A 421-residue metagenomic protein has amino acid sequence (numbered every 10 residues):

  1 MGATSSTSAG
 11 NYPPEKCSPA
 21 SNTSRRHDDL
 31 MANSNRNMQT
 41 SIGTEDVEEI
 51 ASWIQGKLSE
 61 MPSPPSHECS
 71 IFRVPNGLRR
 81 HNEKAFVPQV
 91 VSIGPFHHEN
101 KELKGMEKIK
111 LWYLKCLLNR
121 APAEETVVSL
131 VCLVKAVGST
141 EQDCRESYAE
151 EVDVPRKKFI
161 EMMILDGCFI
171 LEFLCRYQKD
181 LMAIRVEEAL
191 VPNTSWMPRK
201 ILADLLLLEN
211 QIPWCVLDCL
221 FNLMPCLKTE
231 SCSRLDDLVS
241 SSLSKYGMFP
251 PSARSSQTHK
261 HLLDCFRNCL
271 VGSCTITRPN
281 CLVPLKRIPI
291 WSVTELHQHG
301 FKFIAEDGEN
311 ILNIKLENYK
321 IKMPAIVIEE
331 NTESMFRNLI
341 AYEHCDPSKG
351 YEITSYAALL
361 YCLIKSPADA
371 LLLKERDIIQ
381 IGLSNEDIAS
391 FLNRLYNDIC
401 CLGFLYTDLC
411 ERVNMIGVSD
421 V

Functional and structural regions predicted by a protein language model:
G2-V421: Non-transmembrane
